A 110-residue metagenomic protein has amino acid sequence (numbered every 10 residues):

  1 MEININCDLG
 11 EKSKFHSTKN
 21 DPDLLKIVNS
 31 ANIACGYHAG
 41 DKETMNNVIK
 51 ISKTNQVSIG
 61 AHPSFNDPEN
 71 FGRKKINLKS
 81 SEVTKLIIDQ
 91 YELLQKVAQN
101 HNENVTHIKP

Functional and structural regions predicted by a protein language model:
I3-C7, A31-I33, I59-P63, T106 (+1 more regions): Hydrophobic faces of well-ordered beta-strands that scaffold small-molecule active sites in alpha/beta enzyme cores
I3-S17: N-terminal basic/disordered segments at the start of proteins
D8-K12, A34-H38, S64-P68: Active-site beta-loop-alpha junctions enriched in small/polar residues
S13-M45: A short alpha/beta connector and helix-capping loop motif
P22-K26, N47-G60, Q99: Acidic (Asp/Glu)-rich catalytic clusters
V57-N77, K109: Short, charge-patterned binding micro-sites
P68-H101: Glycine/small-residue-rich loop that forms an oxyanion/phosphate-binding "nest" at active or ligand-binding sites
